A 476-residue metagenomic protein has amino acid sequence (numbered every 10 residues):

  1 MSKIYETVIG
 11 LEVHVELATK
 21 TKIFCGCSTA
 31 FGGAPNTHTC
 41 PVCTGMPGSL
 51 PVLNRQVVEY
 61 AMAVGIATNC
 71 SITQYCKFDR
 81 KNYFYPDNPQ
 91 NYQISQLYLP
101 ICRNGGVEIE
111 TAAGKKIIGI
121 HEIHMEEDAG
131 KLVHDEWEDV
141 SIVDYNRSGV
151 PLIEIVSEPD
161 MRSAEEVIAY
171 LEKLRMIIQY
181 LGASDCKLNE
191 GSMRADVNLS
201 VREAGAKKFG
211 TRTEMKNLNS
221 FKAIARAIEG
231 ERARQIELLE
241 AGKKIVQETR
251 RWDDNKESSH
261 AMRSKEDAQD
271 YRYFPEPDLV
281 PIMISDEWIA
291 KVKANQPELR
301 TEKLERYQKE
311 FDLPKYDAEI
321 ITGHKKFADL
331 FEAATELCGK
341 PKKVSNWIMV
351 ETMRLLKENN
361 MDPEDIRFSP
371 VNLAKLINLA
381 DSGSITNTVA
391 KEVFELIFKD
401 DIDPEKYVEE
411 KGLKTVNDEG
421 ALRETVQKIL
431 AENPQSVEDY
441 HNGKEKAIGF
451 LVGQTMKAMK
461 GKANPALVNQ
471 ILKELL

Functional and structural regions predicted by a protein language model:
M1-E298, K309, K315, E336-K340 (+1 more regions): Basic, nucleic-acid-interacting segments
K3, D312, T335-V344, S384-I385 (+1 more regions): Structural motif
E190-E203, Q308-F331, P341-E358, V371-L373 (+2 more regions): Core structural elements
L238, L355-N359, I385-V389, P404: Short, structured loop/turn "capping" segments at alpha-beta junctions
W288-N295, E332-G339, L373-I385: Extended, non-catalytic structural segments that build the interaction scaffolds of large macromolecular assemblies
L337-C338, V344, T352-R367, K375-A380 (+1 more regions): M16/insulysin-pitrilysin zinc metalloprotease superfamily fold
P363-A374, N378, N387-K457: Strongly charged, low-complexity linkers/loops
E445-L476: Short, amphipathic C-terminal "tail helix"
